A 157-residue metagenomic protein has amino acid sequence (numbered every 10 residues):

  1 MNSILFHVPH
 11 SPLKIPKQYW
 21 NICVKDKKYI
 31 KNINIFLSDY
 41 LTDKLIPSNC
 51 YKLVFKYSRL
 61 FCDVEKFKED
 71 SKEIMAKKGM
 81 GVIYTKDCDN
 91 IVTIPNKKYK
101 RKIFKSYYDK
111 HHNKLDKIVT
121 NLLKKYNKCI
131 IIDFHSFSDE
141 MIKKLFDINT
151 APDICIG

Functional and structural regions predicted by a protein language model:
M1-I131, S136-G157: N-terminal catalytic or cofactor-binding beta/alpha core of small enzyme domains
